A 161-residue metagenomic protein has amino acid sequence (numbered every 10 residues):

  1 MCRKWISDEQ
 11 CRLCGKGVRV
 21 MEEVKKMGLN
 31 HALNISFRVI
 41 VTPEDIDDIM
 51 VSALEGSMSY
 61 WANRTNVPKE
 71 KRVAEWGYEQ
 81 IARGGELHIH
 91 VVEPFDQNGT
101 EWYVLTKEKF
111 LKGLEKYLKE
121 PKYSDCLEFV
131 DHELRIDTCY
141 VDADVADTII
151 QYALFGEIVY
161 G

Functional and structural regions predicted by a protein language model:
D8-K26: Short, Lys/Arg-enriched N-terminal segments with co-localized hydrophobic residues within the first ~10-30 amino acids
E22-P94: Long, contiguous N-terminal structural blocks used for assembly/anchoring
V92-T106, Y160: Short, surface-exposed beta-strand/loop "edge" segments at domain boundaries and coil↔beta transitions
L105, K112-G113, F129-V130: Acidic, low-complexity, intrinsically disordered interaction modules
F110-G113, E120-D125, D144-T148, A153: Feature detects long, helix-prone N-terminal segments enriched in hydrophobes
R135-Y160: Acidic, proline/glycine-rich low-complexity IDRs
